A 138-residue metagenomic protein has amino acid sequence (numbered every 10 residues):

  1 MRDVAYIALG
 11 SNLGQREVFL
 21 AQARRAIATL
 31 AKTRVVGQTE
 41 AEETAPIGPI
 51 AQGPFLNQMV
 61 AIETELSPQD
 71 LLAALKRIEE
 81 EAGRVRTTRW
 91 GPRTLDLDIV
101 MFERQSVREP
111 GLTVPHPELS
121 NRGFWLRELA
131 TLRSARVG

Functional and structural regions predicted by a protein language model:
R2-I7: Extreme N-terminal starter segment of soluble prokaryotic enzymes
A8, E63: Small/polar loops that bind or transfer phosphate-bearing groups
G14-Q15, T29-K32, G37-T39, P46-F55 (+1 more regions): Flexible, gly/pro- and Lys/Arg-enriched active-site loops
Q22-A26: Short Gly/aromatic-enriched secondary-structure transition segments
V60: Short basic (Lys/Arg) and small-residue
